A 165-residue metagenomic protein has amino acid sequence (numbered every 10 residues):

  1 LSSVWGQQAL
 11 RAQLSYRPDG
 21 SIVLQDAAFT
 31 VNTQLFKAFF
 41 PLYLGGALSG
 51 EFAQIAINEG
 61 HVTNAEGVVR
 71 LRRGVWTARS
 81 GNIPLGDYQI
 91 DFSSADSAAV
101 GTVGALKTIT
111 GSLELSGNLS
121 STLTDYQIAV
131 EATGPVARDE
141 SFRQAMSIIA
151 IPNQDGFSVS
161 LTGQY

Functional and structural regions predicted by a protein language model:
L1-S2, S21-Q25, V68, S97-A105: Short, hydrophobic/aromatic-rich segments at coil-to-beta transitions
L1-Y43, A47-I55: N-terminal beta-strand/beta-hairpin edge segment
D26, R73, T108: Residues on the solvent-exposed faces and adjacent turns of beta-rich solenoids used to engage binding targets
K37-P41, R79, G104-L106: Outer-membrane beta-barrel domain signature
P41-Y43, I83, T110: Transmembrane beta-barrel outer-membrane domains
V62-T102: Short helix-loop boundary/capping segments
L85-Y165: Extended terminal
